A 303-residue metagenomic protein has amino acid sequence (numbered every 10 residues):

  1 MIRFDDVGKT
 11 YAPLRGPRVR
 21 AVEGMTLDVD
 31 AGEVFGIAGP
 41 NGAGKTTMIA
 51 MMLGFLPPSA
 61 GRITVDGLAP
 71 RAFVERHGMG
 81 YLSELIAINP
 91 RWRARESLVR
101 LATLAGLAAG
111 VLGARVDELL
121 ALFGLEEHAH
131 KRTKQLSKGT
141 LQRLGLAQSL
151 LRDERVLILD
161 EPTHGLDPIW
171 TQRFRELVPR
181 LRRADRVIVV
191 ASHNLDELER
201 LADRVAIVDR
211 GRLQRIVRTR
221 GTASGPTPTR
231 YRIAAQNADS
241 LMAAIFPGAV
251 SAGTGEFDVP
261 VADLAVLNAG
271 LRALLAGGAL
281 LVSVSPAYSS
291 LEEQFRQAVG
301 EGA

Functional and structural regions predicted by a protein language model:
M1-F4, K9-G24: A short, flexible loop at the N-terminus of ABC-type nucleotide-binding domains that lies
P40-G44: Walker A (P-loop) phosphate-binding loop of ABC-type ATPase nucleotide-binding domains
G61-H77: Conserved ABC transporter NBD signature motif
V99, T103, G110-H128: Conserved ABC ATPase "signature" region
L157-E161: Catalytic Walker B motif of ABC-type/P-loop ATPase nucleotide-binding domains
T227-A298: Short, charged/small-residue-rich alpha-helical element at the C-terminal edge of ABC transporter nucleotide-binding
